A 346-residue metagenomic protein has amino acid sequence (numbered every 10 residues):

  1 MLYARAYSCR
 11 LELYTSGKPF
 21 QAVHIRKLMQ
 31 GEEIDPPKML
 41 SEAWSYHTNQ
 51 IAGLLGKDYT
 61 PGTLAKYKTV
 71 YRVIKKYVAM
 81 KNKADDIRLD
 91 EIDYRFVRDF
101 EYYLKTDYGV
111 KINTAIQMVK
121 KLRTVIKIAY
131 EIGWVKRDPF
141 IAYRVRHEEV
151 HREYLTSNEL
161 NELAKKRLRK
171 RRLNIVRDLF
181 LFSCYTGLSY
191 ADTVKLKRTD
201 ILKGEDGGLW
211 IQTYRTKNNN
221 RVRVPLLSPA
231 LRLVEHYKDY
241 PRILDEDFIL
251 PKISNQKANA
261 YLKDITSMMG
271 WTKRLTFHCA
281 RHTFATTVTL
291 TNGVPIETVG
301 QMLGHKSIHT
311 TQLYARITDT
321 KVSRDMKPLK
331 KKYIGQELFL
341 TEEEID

Functional and structural regions predicted by a protein language model:
M1-L13, G31, K38-V70: Short, aromatic/basic-rich helix-turn unit that serves as a nucleic-acid recognition element
G62, V70-M80, R95, T106-F140 (+1 more regions): N-terminal DNA-binding recognition helix of tyrosine site-specific recombinases/integrases
I112, I116-M118, V135, F140-Y190: Basic, Lys/Arg- and aromatic-enriched nucleic-acid-binding interface segment
E149, T216-E235, I243-D264, G270: C-terminal catalytic core of Y-nucleophile DNA break-rejoin enzymes
V150-E153, E159, K195-E235: Conserved tyrosine-mediated DNA breakage-rejoining catalytic core shared by Y-recombinases
Y154, R215-N219, N255, L303-P328: Catalytic-site neighborhood detector that most strongly recognizes the C-terminal catalytic loop/helix of tyrosine
L181, Y185, A191-D192, D264 (+2 more regions): C-terminal catalytic core of tyrosine-transesterase DNA break-rejoin enzymes
P241-L244, L329-D346: C-terminal secondary-structure termini that scaffold catalytic or DNA-interacting sites
